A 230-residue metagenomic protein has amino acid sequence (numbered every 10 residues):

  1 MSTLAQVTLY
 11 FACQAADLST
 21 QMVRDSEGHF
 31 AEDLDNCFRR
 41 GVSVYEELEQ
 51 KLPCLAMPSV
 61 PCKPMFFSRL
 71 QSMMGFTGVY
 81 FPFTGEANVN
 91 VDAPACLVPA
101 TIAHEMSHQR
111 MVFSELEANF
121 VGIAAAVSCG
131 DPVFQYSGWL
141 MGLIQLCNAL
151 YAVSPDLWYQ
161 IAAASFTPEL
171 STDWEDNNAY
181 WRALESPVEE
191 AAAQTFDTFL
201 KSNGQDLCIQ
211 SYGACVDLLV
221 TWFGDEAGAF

Functional and structural regions predicted by a protein language model:
M1-S19: Hydrophobic or amphipathic, alpha-helical segments that drive membrane association/targeting
L18-G85, V91, A95: Auxiliary, metal-adjacent structural segments of Zn-dependent hydrolase domains
V91-P99, M111-E115, V133-Y136, V188: Solvent-exposed, acidic/flexible segments
V98-N119, I123-A124: Active-site recognition of the HExxH zinc-binding catalytic motif
S114-F120, P132-W139, F166-E175, A179: Membrane-proximal, solvent-exposed terminal domains/tails of membrane-associated proteins
I123-W158: Short helix/loop segments within enzyme catalytic domains that coordinate or immediately flank catalytic cofactors
L143-I144, A152, W158-E175: Helix-rich C-terminal "cap"/substrate-channel and partner-interaction subdomain that packs against the flavin-binding
S165-F230: Pan-zinc metallopeptidase signature
